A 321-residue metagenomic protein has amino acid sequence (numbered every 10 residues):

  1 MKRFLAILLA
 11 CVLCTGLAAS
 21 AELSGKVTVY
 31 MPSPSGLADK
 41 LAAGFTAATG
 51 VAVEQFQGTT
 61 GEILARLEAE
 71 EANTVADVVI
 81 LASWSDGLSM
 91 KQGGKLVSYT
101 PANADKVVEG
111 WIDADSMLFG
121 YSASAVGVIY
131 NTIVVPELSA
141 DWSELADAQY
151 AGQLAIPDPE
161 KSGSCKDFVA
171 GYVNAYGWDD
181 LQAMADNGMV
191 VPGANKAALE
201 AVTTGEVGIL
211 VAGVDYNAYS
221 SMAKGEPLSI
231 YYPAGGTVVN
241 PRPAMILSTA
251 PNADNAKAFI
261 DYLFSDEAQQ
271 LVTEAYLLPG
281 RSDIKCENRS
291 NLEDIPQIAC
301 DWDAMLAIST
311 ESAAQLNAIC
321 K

Functional and structural regions predicted by a protein language model:
M1-K26, K321: Short, low-complexity disordered leader/linker segments with a strong preference for bacterial N-terminal type II
S20-T28, A43-T49, D147-Q149: Immediate post-signal peptide segment of exported/extracytoplasmic ligand-binding proteins
T28-D39, G58-E62, T74-V207: Extracytoplasmic ligand-binding site segments that recognize negatively charged/polar headgroups
S85-S89, G208-P227, Y276: A ligand-binding cleft/hinge motif common to bilobed small-molecule-binding domains
S124, Q182-A185, V191-P192, G225-S248: Periplasmic-binding protein-like
G127-V134, A170, N240-N252, L271-V272: A bilobed periplasmic-binding-protein/Venus flytrap-type ligand-binding module shared by bacterial periplasmic
Y176-D179, G280-K321: An extracytoplasmic/periplasmic, membrane-proximal ligand-sensing/linker region
T237, L247-C300: Mature extracytoplasmic/periplasmic domains
